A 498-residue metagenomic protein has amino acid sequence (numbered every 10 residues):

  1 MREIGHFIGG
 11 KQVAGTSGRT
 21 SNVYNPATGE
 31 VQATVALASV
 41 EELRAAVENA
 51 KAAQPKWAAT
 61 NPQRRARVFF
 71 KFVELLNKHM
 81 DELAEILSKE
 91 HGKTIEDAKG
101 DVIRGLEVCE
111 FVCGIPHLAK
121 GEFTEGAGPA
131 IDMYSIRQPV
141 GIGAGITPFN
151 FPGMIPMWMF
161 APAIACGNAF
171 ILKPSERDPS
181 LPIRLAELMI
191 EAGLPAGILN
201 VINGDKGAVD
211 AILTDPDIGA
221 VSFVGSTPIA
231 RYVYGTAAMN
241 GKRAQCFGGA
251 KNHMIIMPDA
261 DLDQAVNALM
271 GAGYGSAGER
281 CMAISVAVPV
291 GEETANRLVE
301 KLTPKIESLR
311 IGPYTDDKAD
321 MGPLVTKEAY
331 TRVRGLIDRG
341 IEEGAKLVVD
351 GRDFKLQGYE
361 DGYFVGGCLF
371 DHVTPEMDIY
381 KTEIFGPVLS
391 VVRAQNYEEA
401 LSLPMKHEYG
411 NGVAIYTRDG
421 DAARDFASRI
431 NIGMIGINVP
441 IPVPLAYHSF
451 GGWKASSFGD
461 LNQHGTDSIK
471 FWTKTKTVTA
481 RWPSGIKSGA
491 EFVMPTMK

Functional and structural regions predicted by a protein language model:
M1-A27, R352: Hydrophobic face of amphipathic alpha-helices that form TPR/SEL1-like repeat modules and related alpha-solenoid
N22, A36, A58, H91 (+5 more regions): A structural signal for short, well-ordered beta-strand elements
T28-T34, I218, I255, R310-P313 (+3 more regions): Conserved C-terminal structural/oligomerization subdomain of aldehyde/semialdehyde dehydrogenase
G29, R65, L87, C109 (+9 more regions): Residue-level signal for inorganic ion chemistry
Q32-A119, A130: Glycine-rich loop-to-alpha-helix module at the N-terminal edge of alpha/beta enzyme cores
Q54, A58, V73-M80, A84 (+18 more regions): Structural signal for hydrophobic packing residues in well-ordered secondary-structure cores of soluble enzyme domains
G121-N267, A394, G459: Rossmann-like NAD(P) dinucleotide-binding subdomain of oxidoreductase/dehydrogenase enzymes
P228-T374, I437, I486-S488, V493-K498: ALDH superfamily catalytic-core signature
